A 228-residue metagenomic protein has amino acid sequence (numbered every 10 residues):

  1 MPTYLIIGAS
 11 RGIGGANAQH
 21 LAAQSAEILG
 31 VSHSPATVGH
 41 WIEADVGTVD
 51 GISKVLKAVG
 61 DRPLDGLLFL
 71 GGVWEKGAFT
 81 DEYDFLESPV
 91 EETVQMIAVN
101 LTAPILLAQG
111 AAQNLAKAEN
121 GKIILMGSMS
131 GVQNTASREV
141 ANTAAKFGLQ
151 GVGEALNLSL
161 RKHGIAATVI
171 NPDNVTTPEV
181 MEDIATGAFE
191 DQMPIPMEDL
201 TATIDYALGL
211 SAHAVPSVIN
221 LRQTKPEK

Functional and structural regions predicted by a protein language model:
S10, G14, A18: N-terminal Rossmann NAD(P)H-binding glycine-rich loop of SDR-like oxidoreductase domains
V38-D50: Rossmann-fold cofactor-recognition segment
P63-D65, A78-F79, L115-S128, K162-A166: Active-site loop of short-chain dehydrogenase/reductase
A78-V94: Substrate-binding pocket helix/loop in short-chain dehydrogenase/reductase
A108-Q109, E154: A short, exposed helix-loop element centered on a Lys and neighboring polar residues
K122-G148, E154, L158-R161: Catalytic loop of short-chain dehydrogenase/reductase
V169, T186-K228: C-terminal helical subdomain
